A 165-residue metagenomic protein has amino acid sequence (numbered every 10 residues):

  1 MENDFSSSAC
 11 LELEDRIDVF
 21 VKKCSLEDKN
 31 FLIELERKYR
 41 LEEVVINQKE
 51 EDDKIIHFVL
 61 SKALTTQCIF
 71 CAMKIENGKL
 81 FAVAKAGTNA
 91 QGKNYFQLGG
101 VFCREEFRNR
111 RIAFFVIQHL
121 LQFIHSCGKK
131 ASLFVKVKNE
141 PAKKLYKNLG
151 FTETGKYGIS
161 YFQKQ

Functional and structural regions predicted by a protein language model:
M1-I17, S160: Acyl-donor-binding surface of acyltransferase catalytic domains
C10-K49: Short amphipathic alpha-helix that is part of the acyltransferase structural core
L60-S61, T66-A86: Conserved beta-hairpin
A90-L98, R108: A conserved beta-turn-beta hairpin within the catalytic core of GNAT-like acetyltransferases that forms part
G100-C103, N109-S126, K143-N148: Conserved acetyl-CoA-binding loop-helix of GNAT-fold acetyltransferases
I124-V135: Conserved GNAT acetyl-CoA-binding A-motif
L133-K147, I159-Q165: Conserved beta-strand-loop-alpha-helix junction that forms the acyl-donor binding cleft
E153-K156: A secondary-structure capping/hinge motif
